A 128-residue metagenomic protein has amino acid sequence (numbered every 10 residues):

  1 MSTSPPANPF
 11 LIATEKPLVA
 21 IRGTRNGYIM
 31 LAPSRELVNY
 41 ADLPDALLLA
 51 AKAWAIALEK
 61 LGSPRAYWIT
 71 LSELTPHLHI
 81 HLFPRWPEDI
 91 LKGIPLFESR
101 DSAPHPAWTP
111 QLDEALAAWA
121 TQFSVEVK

Functional and structural regions predicted by a protein language model:
M1-K128: HIT superfamily nucleotide-processing domains
